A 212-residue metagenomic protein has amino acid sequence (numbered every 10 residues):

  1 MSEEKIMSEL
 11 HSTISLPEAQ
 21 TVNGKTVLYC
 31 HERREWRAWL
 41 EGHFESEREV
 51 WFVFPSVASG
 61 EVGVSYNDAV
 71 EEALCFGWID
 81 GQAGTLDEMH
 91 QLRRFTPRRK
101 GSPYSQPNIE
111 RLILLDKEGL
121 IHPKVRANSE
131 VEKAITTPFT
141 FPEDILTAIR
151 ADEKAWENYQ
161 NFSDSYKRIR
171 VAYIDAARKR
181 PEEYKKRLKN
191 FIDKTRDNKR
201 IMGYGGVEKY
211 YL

Functional and structural regions predicted by a protein language model:
S2-L212: Charge-dense, helix-prone N-terminal extensions
